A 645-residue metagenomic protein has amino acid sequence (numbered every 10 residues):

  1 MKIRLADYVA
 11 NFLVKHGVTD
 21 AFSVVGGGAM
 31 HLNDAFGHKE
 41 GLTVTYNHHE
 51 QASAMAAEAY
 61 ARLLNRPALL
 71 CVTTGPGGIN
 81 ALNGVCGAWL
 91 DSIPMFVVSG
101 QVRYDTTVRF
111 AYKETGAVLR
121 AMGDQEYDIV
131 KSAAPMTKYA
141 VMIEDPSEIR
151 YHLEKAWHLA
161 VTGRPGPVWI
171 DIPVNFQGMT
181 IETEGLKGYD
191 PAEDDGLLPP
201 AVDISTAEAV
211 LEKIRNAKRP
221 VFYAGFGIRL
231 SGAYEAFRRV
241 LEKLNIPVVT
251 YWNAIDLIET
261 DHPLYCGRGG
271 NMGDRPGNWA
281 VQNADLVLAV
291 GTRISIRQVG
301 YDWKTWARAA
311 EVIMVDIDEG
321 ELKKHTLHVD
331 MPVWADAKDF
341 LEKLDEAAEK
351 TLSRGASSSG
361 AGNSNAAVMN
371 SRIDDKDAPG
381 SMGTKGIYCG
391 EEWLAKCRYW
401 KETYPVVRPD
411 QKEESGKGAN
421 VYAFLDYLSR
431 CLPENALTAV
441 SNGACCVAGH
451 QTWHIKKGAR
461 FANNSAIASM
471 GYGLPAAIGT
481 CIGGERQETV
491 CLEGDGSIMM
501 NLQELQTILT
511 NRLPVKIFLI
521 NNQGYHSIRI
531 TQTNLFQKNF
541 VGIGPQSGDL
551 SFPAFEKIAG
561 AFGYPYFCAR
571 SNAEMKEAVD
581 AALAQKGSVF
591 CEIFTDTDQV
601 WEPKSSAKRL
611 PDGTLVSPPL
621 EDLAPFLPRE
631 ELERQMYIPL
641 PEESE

Functional and structural regions predicted by a protein language model:
M1, E144-S147, E212, A310-N442 (+4 more regions): Phosphate/pyrophosphate-binding active-site segments
M1-R354, N370-K376, K385, C431 (+4 more regions): N-terminal alpha/beta PP-like core and its mobile active-site loop of ThDP/TPP-dependent enzymes
A6-T19, V24-G27, L32-F36, K396-P475 (+1 more regions): Active-site diphosphate/adenylate-binding microenvironment
V24-G26, T45-M55, L70-G77, E144-D145 (+5 more regions): Active-site nucleophile and cofactor-binding loops and adjacent substrate-binding regions of central metabolic enzymes
G26, S231, R238, N278 (+8 more regions): Conserved structured core elements
A61, A160, L241, S429 (+3 more regions): N-terminal cationic-hydrophobic initiation segments that often serve targeting/anchoring roles
V98, V108-D124, N271, H325 (+4 more regions): Thiamine diphosphate
G225-L230, E413-E414, G494: Conserved short loop/turn motifs at secondary-structure junctions
